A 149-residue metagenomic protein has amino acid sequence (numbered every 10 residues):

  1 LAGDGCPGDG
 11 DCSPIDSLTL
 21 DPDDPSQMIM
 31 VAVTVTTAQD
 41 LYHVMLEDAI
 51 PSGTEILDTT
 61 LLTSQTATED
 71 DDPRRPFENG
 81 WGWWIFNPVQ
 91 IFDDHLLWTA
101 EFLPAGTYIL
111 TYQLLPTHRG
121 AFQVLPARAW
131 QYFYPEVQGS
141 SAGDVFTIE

Functional and structural regions predicted by a protein language model:
L1-E149: C-terminal segments of large proteins
